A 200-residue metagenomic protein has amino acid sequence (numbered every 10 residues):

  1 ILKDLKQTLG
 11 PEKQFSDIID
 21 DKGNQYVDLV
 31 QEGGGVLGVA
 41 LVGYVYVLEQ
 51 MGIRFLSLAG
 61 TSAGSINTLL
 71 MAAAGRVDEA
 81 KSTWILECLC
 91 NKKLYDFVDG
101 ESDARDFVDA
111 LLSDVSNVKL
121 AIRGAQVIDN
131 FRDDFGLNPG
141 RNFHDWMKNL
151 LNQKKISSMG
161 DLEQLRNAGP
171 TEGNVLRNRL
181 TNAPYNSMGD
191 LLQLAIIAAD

Functional and structural regions predicted by a protein language model:
I1-V30: Small-residue-rich anion-binding loops in enzyme active sites
D4, Y26-D28, G35-I156: Patatin-like phospholipase
L9-E12, V115, G169: Short, flexible helical or helix-coil boundary motifs
L29-V30, A59-G60, Q193-A199: Extended hydrophobic secondary-structure segments that form protein cores and membrane-embedded regions
F143, R166-G169: Alpha-helical scaffold elements that line and support the substrate/ligand-binding pocket of soluble hydrolases
I156-L165, Y185-M188: Short, surface-exposed acidic
S158, P170-E172, R177-T181: Long, charged interaction segments in nuclear RNA/chromatin-associated proteins
A168-N174, Y185-D200: Active-site gating loop/helix substructures
